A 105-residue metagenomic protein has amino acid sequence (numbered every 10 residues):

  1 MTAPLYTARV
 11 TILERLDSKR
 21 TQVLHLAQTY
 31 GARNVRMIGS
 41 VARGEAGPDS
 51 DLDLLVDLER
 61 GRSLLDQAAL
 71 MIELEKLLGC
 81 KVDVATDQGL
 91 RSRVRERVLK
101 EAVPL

Functional and structural regions predicted by a protein language model:
M1-N34, A42-P48, E59-L105: Catalytic core of pol beta-like nucleotidyltransferases
M37: Conserved histidines in hydrophobic membrane contexts and catalytic metal-binding motifs
V56: Structural signature of FAD isoalloxazine-binding scaffolds in flavoprotein oxidoreductases
